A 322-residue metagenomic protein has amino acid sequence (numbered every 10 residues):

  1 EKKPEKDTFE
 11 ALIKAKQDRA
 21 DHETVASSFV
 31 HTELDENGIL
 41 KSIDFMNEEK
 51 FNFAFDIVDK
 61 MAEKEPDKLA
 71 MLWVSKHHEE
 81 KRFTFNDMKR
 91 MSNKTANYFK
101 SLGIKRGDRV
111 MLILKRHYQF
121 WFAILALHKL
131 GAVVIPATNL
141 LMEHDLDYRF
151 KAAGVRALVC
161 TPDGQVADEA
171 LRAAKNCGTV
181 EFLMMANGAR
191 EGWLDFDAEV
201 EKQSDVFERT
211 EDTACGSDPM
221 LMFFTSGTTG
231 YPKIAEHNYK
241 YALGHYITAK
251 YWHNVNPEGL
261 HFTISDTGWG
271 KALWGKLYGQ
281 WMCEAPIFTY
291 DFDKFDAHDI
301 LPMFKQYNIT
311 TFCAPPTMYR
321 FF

Functional and structural regions predicted by a protein language model:
E1-D18, S101, L125, K129-A198 (+3 more regions): Structural core segment of the AMP-binding/adenylate-forming
E1-F83, D87-K100, A173-T179, N187 (+3 more regions): N-lobe entry segment of adenylate-forming
P66-L69, M184-M185, E191, E201-F224 (+2 more regions): Conserved pre-ATP/AMP-binding loop-to-beta segment of ANL
D67-L125, M142-D147, D197-E201, Y239-K240: Conserved AMP-binding/adenylate-forming core of the ANL superfamily
K81-N86, D212, M220-G244: Conserved AMP-binding A3 loop
A96, D147, E211, H298-L301: Short hydrophobic/charged patches on amphipathic alpha-helices used for structural packing and interfaces
R109, K115-I135, N139-E143, K151-A157 (+3 more regions): A short helix-loop-beta submotif of the ANL/AMP-binding
L243-T263, T267-T311: Conserved AMP-binding/adenylation subdomain of ANL enzymes
